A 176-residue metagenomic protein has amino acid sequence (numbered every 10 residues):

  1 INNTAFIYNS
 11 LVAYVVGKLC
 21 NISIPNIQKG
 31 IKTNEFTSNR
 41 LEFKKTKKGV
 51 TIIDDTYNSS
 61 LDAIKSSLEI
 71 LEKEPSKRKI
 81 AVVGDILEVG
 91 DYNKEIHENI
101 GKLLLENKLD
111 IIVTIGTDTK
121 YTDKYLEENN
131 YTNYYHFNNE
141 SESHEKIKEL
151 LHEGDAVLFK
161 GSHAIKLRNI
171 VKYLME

Functional and structural regions predicted by a protein language model:
N3-A5, V12-E176: ATP-dependent carboxylate-amine ligase
